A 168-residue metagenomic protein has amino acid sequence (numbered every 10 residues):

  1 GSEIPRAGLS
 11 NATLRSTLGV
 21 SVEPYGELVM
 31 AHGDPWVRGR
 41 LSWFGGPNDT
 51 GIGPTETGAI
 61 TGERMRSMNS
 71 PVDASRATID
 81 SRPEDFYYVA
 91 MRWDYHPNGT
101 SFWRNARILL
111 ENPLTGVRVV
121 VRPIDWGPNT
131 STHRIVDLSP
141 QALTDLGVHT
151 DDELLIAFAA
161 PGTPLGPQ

Functional and structural regions predicted by a protein language model:
S2-Q168: Secreted/periplasmic proteins
